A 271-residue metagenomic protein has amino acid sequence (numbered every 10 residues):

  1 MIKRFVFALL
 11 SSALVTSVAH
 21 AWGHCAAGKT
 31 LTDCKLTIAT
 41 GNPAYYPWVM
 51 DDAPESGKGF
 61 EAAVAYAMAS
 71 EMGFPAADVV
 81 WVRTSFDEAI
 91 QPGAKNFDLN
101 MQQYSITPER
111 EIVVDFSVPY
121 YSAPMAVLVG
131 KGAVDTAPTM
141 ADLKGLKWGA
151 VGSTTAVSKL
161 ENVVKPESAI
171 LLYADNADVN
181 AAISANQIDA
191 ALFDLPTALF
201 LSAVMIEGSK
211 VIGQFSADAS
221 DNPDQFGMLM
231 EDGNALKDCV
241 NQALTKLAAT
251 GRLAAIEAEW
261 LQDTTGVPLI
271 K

Functional and structural regions predicted by a protein language model:
W22-G23, T155-L171, K210-V211, Q242-K271: Ligand-binding clefts/hinges and TM-proximal coupling segments of bilobed small-molecule sensing domains
G23-Q103, I112: Extracytoplasmic small-molecule ligand-binding "clamshell" domains of the periplasmic binding protein/Venus flytrap
I38, P43-A44, E55-E71, S105 (+3 more regions): Bilobed "Venus flytrap"/periplasmic-binding protein-like clamshell domains and structurally analogous long
N42, S122-V129, L195, A203-T245 (+1 more regions): Periplasmic-binding protein-like
A62-E71, A133, L146-K147, G152-T154 (+1 more regions): Extended ligand-binding regions for polar small-molecule ligands
F74-A76, A94-Q102, L146-K147, S184-T197 (+1 more regions): Alpha-to-beta junction loops
V79-Q91, D135-T136, L171-A185: Short helix-initiation/N-cap motifs at beta->coil->alpha
D87-E88, Y104-V113, K159-N162, D189-N222: A ligand-binding cleft/hinge motif common to bilobed small-molecule-binding domains
